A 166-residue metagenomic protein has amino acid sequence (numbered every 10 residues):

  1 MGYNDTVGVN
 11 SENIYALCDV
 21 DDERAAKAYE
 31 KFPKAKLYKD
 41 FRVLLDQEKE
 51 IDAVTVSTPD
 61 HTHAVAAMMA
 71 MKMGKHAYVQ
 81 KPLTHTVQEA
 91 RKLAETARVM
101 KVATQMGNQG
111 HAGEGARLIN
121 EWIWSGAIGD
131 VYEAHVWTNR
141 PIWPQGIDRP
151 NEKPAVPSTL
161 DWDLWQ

Functional and structural regions predicted by a protein language model:
M1-F32, G110-G113, I123: N-terminal Rossmann-like dinucleotide-binding module
M1-N4, C18-D21, D40-F41, S57-P59 (+3 more regions): Active-site-proximal beta-strand/loop segments in catalytic clefts of secreted hydrolases
N4-V9, K27-K31, V65-M69, E89-A90 (+2 more regions): Short, solvent-exposed loop/turn and secondary-structure capping segments
E12-Y15, P33-A35, E50-V54, M73-H76 (+2 more regions): Loop/turn elements at helix/coil->beta-strand transitions in domains of secreted/extracellular proteins
A16-C18, T55, Y132-H135, Q166: Residues embedded in well-ordered beta-strands within globular domains across many folds
A35-K92: Beta-loop-alpha module in the N-terminal Rossmann-like domain of NAD(P)-dependent dehydrogenases, especially those
H76-Y78, T84-L164: A contiguous active-site-proximal alpha/beta segment in oxidoreductase catalytic domains
